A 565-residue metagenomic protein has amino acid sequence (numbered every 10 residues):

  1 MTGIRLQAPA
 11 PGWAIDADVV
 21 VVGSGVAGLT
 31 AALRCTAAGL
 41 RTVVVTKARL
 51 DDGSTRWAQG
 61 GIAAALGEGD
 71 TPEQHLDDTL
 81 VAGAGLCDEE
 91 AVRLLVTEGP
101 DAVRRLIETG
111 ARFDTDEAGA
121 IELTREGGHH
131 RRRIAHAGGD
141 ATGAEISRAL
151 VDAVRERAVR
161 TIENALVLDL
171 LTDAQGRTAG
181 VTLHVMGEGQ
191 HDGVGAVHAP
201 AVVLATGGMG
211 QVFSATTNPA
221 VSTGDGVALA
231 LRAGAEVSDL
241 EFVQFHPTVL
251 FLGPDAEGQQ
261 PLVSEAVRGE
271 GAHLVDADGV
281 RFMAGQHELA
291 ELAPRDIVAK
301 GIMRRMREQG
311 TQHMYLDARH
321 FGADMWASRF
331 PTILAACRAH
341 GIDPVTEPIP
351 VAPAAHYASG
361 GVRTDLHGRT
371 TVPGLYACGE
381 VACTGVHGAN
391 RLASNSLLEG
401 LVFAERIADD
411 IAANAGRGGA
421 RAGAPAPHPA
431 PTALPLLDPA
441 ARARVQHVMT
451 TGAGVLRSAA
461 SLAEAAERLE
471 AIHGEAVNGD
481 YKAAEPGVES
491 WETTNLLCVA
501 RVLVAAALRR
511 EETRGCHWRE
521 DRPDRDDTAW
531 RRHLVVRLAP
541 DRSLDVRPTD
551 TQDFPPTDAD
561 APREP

Functional and structural regions predicted by a protein language model:
T2, Q7-I15, V26, R34 (+13 more regions): Glycine- and aromatic-enriched mobile tails/lids
A14-A17, G189-A201, T371-G374: Core beta-strand elements of the Rossmann-like FAD/NAD(P) dinucleotide-binding domain in flavoenzyme oxidoreductases
R41-T46, D239: Short beta-strand "acidic-cap" motif of Rossmann-like dinucleotide-binding folds
A48-L80, A84, P247-T248, G258: Conserved N-terminal glycine-rich FAD pyrophosphate-binding loop of Rossmann-like flavoproteins
L50, L229, A235-I349, D410-G416: An anion/pyrophosphate-binding glycine-rich loop and adjacent beta-alpha core in soluble alpha-beta enzymes
C87-P100, I134-D152, I162, T216-G224 (+3 more regions): Short beta-strand to alpha-helix junction loop
T109-G193, A205, V249-G253: Conserved redox-cofactor binding core of oxidoreductases
A201-P254, P261, A293, N395-E405: Glycine-rich loop(s) and the adjacent beta-strand/alpha-helix scaffold that form part
